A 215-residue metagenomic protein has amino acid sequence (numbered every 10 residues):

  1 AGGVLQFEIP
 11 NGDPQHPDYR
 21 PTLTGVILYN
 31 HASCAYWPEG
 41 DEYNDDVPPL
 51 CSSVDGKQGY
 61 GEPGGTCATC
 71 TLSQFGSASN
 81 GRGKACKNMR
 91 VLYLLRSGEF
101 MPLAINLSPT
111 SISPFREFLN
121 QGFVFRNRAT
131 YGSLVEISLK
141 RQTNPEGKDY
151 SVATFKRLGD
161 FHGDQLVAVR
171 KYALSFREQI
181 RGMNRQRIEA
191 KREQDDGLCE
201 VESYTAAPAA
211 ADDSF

Functional and structural regions predicted by a protein language model:
A1-G98, D212-F215: OB-fold ssDNA-binding interfaces and closely related basic DNA-contact patches used across DNA replication/repair
D13-H16, R157, H162, C199-E200: Serine/threonine-rich low-complexity intrinsically disordered regions
E39, E117-L119, G147-D149, V167 (+3 more regions): Generic alpha-helix signal with a bias toward terminal, lower-confidence helices and secondary-structure junctions
G83-F161: Extended serine/threonine-enriched, polar tracts that run as long, contiguous segments within proteins
D149-R185: Structured partner-binding subdomains within large eukaryotic complex subunits
F176-F215: Acidic, gly/ser/pro-rich intrinsically disordered tails
